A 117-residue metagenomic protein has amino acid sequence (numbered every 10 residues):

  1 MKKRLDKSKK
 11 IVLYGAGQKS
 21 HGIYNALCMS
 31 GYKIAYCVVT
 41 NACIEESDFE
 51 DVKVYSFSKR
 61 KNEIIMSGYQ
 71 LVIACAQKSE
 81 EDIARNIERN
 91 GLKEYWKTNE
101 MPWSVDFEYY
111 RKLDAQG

Functional and structural regions predicted by a protein language model:
M1-G117: Hydrophobic, well-ordered beta-alpha structural blocks that scaffold small-molecule cofactor pockets
